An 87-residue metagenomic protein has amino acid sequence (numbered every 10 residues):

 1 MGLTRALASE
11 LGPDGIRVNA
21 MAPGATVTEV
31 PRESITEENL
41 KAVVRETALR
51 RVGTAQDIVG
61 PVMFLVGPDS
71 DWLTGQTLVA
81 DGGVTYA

Functional and structural regions predicted by a protein language model:
M1-E10: Conserved catalytic helix of short-chain dehydrogenase/reductases
T4-R5, V59-V62, V66: Short-chain dehydrogenase/reductase
S9-P13, D71: Alpha-helical segment proximal to the catalytic Tyr-Lys
P13, A25-T47: A glycine/serine/threonine-rich, flexible loop-to-helix segment that serves as the NAD(P) cofactor-binding "lid"
P13-I16, Q76: Active-site loop of short-chain dehydrogenase/reductase
R17-V27, V66, V79-D81: Conserved SDR Rossmann-fold cofactor-binding beta-strand/turn motif
T47-I58, D69: A conserved structural motif in NAD(P)-dependent oxidoreductases
V62-M63, T74-A87: Short C-terminal tail/terminal secondary-structure segment of NAD(P)H-dependent dehydrogenase/reductase domains
